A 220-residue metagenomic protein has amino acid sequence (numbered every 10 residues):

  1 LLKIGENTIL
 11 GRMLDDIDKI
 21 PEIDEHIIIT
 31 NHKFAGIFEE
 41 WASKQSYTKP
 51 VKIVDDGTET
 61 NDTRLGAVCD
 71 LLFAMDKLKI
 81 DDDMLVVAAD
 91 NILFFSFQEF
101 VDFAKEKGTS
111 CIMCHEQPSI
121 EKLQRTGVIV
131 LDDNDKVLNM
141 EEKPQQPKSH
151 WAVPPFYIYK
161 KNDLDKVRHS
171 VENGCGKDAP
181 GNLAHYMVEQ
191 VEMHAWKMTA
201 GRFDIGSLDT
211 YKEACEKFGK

Functional and structural regions predicted by a protein language model:
K3, N7-V86: Conserved N-terminal catalytic core of the sugar/cofactor nucleotidyltransferase
L14-D15, E39, F94-K105, L164: Short alpha-helix within the catalytic core of nucleotide-sugar-dependent glycosyltransferases
I37, C69-F73, E99, N182-L183 (+1 more regions): Alpha-helical elements of Rossmann-like donor-binding domains used by nucleotide-donor carbohydrate transfer enzymes
T58-T63, I120, Q146, R202-D204: A short acidic, often aromatic-flanked loop/helix-cap motif at beta-alpha or helix-coil junctions that lines enzyme
A89-I92: The conserved acidic donor/metal-binding loop of glycosyltransferases
F95-L123: Conserved donor-nucleotide/metal-binding helix-loop-beta segment in metal-dependent transferases, i.e., the alpha-helix
V101-K105, K136-D204, L208-K220: Catalytic-core segments of class I nucleotidyltransferases/pyrophosphorylases that form NMP-activated intermediates
V130-K136: Short acidic-glycine loop/turn motifs at beta-strand connectors
